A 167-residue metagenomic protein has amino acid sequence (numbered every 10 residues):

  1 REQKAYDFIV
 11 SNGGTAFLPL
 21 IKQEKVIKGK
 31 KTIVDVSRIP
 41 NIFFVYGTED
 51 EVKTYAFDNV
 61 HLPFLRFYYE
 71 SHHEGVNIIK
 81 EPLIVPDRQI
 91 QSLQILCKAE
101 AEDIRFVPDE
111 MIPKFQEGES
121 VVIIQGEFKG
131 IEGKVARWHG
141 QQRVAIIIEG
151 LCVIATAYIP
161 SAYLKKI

Functional and structural regions predicted by a protein language model:
R1-S120, V135-R137, Q142-I167: Acidic-enriched and Gly/Ser
F115, I124-I131: Short coil-to-beta-strand transition motifs
